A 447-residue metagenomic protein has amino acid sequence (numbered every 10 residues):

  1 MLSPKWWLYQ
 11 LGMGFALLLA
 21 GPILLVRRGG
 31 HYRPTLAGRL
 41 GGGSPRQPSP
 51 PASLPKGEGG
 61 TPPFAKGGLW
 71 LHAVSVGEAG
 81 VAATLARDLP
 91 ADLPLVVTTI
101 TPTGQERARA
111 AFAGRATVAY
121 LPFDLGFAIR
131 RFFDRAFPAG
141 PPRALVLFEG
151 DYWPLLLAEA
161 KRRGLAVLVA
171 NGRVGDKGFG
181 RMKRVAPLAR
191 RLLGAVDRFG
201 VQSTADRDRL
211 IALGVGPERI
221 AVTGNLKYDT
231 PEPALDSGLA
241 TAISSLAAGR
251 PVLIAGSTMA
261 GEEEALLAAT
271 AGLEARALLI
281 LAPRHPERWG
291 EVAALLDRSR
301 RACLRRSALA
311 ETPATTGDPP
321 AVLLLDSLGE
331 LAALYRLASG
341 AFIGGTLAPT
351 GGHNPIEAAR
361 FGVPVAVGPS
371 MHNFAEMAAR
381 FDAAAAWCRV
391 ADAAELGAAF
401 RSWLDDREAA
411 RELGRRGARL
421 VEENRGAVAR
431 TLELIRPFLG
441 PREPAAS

Functional and structural regions predicted by a protein language model:
G21-R46, G68-L235, I254, T258-A260 (+2 more regions): Active-site and donor-binding regions of nucleotide-sugar-utilizing enzymes
R46-G67, A446: Intrinsic disorder/low-complexity segments
G77-L93, E232-A234, G238-L309: Conserved catalytic-core segment of nucleotide-activated headgroup transferases in glycan assembly
F112-V118, A293-D326: Nucleotide-activated donor-binding/catalytic signature segment of Leloir-type glycosyltransferases, i.e., the conserved
G140-A144, D318-T350: Acidic donor-binding loop of glycosyltransferase active sites
L156, E262, E330, H353-N354 (+1 more regions): Conserved sugar-transfer catalytic core signal across GT-A, GT-B, and GT-C glycosyltransferases
V196, P217, R336-R419, L434: Catalytic binding pocket for nucleotide-activated donors in carbohydrate/polymer assembly enzymes
N424-S447: C-terminal alpha-helical cap of glycosyltransferases
